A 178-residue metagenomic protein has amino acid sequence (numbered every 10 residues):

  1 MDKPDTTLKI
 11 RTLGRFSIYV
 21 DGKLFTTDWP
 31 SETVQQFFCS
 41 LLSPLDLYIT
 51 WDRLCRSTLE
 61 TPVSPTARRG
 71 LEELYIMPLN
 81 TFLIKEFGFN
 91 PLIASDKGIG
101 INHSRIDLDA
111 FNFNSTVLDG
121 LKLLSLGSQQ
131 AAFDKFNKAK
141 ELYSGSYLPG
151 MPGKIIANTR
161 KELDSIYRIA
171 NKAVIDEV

Functional and structural regions predicted by a protein language model:
M1-V178: Intrinsically disordered, low-complexity protein-interaction/activation regions
